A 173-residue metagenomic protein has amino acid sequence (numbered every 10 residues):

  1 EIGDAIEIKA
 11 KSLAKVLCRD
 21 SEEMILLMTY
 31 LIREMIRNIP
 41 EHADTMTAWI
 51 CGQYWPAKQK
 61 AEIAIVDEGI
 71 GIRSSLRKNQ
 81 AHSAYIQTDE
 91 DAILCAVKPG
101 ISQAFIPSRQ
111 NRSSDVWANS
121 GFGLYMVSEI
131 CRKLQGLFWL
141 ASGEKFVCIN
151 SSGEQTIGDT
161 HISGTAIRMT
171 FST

Functional and structural regions predicted by a protein language model:
E1-D4: STAS-like cytosolic regulatory interaction modules
A10-R33, S113-A118: Conserved short strand/loop->alpha-helix "switch" segment adjacent to the catalytic nucleotide/phosphoryl-transfer site
E22-A57, L124-K133: Conserved ATP-binding N-box helix of the HATPase_c
Q59-I63, T165: Short beta-strand element(s) in the Bergerat
D67: Acidic ATP/Mg2+-coordinating residue in the GHKL
I70: Glycine-rich G1-box
R73-S74: Short helix/loop capping segments that flank catalytic or ligand/cofactor-binding pockets
K78-T173: Flexible, glycine-/charge-rich segments associated with ATP-binding catalytic modules
